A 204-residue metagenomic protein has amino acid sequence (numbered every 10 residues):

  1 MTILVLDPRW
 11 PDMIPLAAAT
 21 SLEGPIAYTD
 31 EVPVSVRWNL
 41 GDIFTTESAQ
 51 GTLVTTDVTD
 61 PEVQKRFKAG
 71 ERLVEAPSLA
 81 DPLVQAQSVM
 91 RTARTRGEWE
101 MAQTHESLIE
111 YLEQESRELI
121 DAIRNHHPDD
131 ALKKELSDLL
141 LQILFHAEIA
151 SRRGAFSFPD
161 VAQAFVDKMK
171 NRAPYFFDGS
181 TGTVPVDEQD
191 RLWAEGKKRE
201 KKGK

Functional and structural regions predicted by a protein language model:
M1-E135, L144-K204: Flexible "arm" and connector segments at domain edges
D138: Activation-segment/catalytic-loop signature of the eukaryotic protein kinase fold
